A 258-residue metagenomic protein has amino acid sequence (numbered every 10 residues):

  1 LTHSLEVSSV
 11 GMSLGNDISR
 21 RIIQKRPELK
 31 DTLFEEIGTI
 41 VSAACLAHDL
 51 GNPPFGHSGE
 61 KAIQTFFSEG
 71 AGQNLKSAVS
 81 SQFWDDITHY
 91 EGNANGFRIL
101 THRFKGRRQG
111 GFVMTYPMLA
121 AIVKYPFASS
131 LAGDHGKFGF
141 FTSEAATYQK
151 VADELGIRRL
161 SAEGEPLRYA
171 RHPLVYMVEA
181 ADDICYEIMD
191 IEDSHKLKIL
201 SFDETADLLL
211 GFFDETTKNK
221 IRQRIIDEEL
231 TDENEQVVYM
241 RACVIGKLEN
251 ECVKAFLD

Functional and structural regions predicted by a protein language model:
L5-A43, L50-M240, E249: Sequence-structural signature of the catalytic-core scaffold of metal-dependent phosphohydrolases that act on
L257-D258: Substrate-recognition/cap regions that form aromatic- and gly/pro-loop-enriched pockets for small-molecule ligands
